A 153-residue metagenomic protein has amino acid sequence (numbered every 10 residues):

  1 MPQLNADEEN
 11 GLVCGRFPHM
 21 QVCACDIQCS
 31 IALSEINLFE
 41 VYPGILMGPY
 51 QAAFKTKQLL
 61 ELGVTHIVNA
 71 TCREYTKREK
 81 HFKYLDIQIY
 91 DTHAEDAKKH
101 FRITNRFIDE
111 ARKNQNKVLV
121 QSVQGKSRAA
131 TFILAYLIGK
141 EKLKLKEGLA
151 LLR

Functional and structural regions predicted by a protein language model:
M1-A32: Cytosolic, low-complexity regulatory segments enriched in Ser/Pro/Gly with interspersed Lys/Arg in eukaryotic signaling
C23-V120, Q124, F132-R153: Cysteine-based protein phosphatase catalytic domain of the PTP/DSP
